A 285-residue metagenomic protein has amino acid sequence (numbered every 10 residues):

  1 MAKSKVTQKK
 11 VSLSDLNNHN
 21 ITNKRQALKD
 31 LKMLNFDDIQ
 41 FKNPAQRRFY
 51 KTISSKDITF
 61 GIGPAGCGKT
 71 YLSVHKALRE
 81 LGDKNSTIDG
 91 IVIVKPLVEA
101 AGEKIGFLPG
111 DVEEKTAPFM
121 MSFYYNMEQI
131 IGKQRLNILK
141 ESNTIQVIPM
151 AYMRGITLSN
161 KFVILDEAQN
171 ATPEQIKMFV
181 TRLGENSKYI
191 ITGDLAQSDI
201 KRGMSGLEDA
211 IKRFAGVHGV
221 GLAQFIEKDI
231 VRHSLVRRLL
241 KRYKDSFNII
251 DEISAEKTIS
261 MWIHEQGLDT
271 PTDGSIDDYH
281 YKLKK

Functional and structural regions predicted by a protein language model:
A2-L13, K29, M33-D37, P44-L165 (+1 more regions): Conserved helicase motor core of SF1/SF2 NTP-dependent helicases
L16-H19: Long, contiguous secondary-structure blocks with strong helical propensity
K24-Q26: Short, charge-rich, low-complexity alpha-helical interaction segments
I259-G267, H280: Residue-level detector of alpha-helical secondary structure
L268-D273: Charged, low-complexity interaction regions
L283-K285: Short acidic DE-rich linear segments
